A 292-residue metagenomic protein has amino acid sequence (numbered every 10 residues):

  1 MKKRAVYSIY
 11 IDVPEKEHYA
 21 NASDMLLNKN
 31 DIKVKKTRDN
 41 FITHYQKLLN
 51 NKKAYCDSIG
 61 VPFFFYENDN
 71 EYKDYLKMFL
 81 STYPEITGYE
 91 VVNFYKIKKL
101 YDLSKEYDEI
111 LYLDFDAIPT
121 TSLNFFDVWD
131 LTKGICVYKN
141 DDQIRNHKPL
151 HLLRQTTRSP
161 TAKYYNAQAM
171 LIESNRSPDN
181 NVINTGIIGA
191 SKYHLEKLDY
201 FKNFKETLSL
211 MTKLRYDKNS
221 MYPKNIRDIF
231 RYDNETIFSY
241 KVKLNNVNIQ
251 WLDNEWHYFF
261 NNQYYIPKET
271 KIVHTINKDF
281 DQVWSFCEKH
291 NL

Functional and structural regions predicted by a protein language model:
M1-Y95, D102-E106, I229, D233 (+1 more regions): N-terminal anchoring/stem segment of glycosyltransferases
Y7-I9, Y66-E67, L113-F115, T121 (+4 more regions): Short His-Asn-centered micro-motif
P14-E17, E71-L76, P119-S122, F126-W129 (+5 more regions): Short catalytic/ligand-binding loop motif for oxyanion handling, primarily in non-cytosolic enzymes, centered on
K16-D39, Y75-T87, N146-S174, M211-K224: Charged, glycine/proline-rich intrinsically disordered loops and linkers
G60-K73, L113-F115, N248-Q263: Acidic carboxylate-rich catalytic motifs and surrounding loops in phosphoryl-/glycosyl-chemistry enzymes
G88-R158: GT-A fold catalytic core of metal-dependent nucleotide-sugar glycosyltransferases, centered on the diacidic
A169-W284: Catalytic core and acceptor-binding pocket of nucleotide-sugar-dependent glycosyltransferases
W284-L292: C-terminal active-site "lid" helix and adjoining low-complexity regulatory extension at the edge of ATP-using catalytic
